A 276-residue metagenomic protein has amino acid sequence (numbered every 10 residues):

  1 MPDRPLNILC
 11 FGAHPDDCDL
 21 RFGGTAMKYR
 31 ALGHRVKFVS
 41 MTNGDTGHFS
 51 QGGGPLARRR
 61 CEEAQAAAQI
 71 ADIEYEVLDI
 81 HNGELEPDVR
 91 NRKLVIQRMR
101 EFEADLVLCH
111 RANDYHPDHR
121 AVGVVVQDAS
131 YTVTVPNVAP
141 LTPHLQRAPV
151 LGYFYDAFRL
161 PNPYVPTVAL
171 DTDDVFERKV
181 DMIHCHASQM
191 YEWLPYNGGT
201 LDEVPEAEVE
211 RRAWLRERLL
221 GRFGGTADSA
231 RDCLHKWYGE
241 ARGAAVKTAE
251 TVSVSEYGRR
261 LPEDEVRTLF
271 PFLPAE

Functional and structural regions predicted by a protein language model:
M1-F102, T132: Active-site rim/loop-helix segments in enzyme catalytic domains that contact anionic ligands
P2-P5, A139-P140, R147, P161 (+1 more regions): C-terminal accessory domains and tails appended to enzymatic cores
D16, T42, A64, Y75 (+5 more regions): Divalent metal-coordination and catalytic microenvironments
A31-G33, P143-R147: Short, conserved loop/helix-junction motifs that constitute active-site signature segments in enzyme catalytic cores
N91, V95-N113, P117, V122-G123: Proline-aspartate-enriched helix->loop->beta-strand connector
E103-A104, A148, P166: Local beta-strand N-terminus motif with an aromatic residue
H116-P140: A mobile, often basic/glycine-rich helix-loop segment that functions as the active-site lid/recognition loop
V135, L145-P149, Y153-F154: Active-site cores that bind ATP or allylic diphosphates and position pyrophosphate for catalysis
